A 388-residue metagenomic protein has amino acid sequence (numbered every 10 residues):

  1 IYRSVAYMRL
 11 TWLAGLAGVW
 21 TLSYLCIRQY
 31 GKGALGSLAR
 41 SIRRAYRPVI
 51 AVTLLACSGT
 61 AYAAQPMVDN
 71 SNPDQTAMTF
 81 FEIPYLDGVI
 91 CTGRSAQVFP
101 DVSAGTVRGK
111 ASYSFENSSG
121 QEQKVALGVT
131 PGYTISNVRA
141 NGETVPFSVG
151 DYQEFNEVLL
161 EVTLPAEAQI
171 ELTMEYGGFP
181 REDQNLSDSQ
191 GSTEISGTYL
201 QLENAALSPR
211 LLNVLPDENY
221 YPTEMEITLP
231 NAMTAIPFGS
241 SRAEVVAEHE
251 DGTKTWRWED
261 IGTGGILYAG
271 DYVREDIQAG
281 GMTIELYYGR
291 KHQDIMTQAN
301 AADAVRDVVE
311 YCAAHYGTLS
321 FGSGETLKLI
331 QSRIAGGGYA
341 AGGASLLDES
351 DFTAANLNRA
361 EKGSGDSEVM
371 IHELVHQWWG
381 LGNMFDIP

Functional and structural regions predicted by a protein language model:
I1-Q29: Hydrophobic alpha-helical segments
I1-Y7, T11, L35-R108: N-terminal, polar/Ser/Thr-rich
M67-N70, E175-D271: Extended, low-hydrophobicity, Ser/Thr/Pro/Gly-biased non-transmembrane segments
A96-F99, Y113, L159-L164, R210-L215 (+1 more regions): Beta-strand-rich interaction surfaces with strong enrichment in secreted/lumenal proteins
V107-N117, M174, M225: Short, well-ordered beta-strand segments enriched in hydrophobic/aromatic residues
K110-P131: Ligand-binding face of N-terminal immunoglobulin V-set domains in extracellular IgSF glycoproteins
E122-V125, G132-S192, E248-T255: A surface-exposed beta-strand-loop module
Q153-E157, M225, D276-P388: Juxtacatalytic substrate-recognition/specificity segment
